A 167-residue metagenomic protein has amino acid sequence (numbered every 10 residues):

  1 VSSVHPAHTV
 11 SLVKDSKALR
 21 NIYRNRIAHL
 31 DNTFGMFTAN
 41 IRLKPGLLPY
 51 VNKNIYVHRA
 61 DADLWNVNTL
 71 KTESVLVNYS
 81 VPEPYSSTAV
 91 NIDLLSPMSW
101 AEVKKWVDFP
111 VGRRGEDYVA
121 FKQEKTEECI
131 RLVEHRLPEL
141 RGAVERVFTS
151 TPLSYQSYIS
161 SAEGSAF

Functional and structural regions predicted by a protein language model:
V1, I41, L94, V133: Hydrophobic, well-ordered secondary-structure elements that form the walls of internal hydrophobic environments
S2-S87: Mid-domain catalytic core of redox enzymes that form a hydrophobic substrate pocket/lid adjacent to a catalytic redox
A7-V13, S86-E127: Conserved FAD/dinucleotide-binding core of flavoprotein oxidoreductases
I27, Y118-K125, Y155, I159: Charged, low-complexity, helix-prone segments enriched in Lys/Glu/Asp/Gln
W65-L70, S80, A89, L95-A101 (+2 more regions): Flavin (FAD/FMN)-binding glycine-rich loop and adjacent Rossmann-like elements that form
T126-E134: Generic solvent-exposed, charged/amphipathic alpha-helical segments that serve as macromolecular interface scaffolds
H135-F167: A glycine-rich dinucleotide-binding beta-alpha-beta segment and adjacent secondary-structure elements that constitute
